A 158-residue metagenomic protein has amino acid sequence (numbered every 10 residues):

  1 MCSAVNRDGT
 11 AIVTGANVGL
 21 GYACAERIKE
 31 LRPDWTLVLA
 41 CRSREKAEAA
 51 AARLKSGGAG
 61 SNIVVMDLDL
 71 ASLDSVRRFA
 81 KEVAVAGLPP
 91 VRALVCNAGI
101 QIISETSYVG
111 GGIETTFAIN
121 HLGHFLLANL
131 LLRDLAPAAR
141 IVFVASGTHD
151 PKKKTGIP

Functional and structural regions predicted by a protein language model:
C2-P158: Rossmann-fold NAD(P)H-dependent dehydrogenase/reductase core
